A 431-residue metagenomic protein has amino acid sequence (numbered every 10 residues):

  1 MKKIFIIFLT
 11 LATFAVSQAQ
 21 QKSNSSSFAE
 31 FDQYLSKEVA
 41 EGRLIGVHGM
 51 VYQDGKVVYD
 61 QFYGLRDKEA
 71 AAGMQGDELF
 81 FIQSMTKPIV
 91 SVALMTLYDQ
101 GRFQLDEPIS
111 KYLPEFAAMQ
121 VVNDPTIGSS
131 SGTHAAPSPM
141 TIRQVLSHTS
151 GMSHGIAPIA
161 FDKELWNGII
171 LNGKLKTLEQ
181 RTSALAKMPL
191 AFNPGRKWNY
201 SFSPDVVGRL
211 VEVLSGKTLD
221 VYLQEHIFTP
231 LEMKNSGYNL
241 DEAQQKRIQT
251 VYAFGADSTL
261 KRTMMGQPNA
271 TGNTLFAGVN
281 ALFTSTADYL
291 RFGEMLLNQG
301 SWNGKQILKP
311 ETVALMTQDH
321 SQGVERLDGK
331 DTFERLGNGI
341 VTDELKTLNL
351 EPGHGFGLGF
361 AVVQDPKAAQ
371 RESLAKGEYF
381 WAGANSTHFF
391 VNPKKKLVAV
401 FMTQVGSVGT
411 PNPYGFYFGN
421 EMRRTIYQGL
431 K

Functional and structural regions predicted by a protein language model:
M1-S23: Bacterial Sec-dependent N-terminal signal peptides
K22-I82, R102-Q104, V121-P125, N412 (+1 more regions): Short, conserved catalytic-motif segment at the N-terminal edge
L35-S36, G55, F81-Y112, A118 (+3 more regions): Active-site SXXK
G64-R66, Q267, V405: A generic structural motif
M119-S373: Short, surface-exposed loop or secondary-structure junction motifs that flank catalytic or metal-binding residues
E378-F380, N385-V398: Short, surface-exposed beta-strand/loop micro-motifs that present aromatic residues
V400-M402: C-terminal soluble interaction/assembly domains
G406-K431: Generic C-terminus detector
